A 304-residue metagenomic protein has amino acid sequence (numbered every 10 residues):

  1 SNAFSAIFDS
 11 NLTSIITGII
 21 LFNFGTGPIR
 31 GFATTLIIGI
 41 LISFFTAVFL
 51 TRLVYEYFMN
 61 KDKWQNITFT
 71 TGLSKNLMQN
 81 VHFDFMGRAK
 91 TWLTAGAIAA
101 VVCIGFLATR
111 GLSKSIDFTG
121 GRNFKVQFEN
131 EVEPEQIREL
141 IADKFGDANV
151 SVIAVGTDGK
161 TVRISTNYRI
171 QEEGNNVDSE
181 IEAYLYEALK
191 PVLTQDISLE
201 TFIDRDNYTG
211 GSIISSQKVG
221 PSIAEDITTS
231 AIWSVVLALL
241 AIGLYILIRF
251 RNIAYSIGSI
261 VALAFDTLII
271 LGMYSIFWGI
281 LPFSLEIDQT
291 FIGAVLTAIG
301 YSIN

Functional and structural regions predicted by a protein language model:
S1-N304: A structural signal for conserved, well-ordered secondary-structure elements that form binding/interaction cores
